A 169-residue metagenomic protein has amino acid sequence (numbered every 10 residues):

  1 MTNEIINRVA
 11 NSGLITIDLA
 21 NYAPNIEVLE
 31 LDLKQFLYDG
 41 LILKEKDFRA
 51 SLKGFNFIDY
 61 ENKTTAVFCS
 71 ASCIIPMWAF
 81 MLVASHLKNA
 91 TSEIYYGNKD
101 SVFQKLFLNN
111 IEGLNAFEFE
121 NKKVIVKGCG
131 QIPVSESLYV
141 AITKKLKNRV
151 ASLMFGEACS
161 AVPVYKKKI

Functional and structural regions predicted by a protein language model:
M1-I74, T91, V150-S152, G156-E157 (+1 more regions): N-terminal, charge-rich interaction modules
K53, E112-A116, K147: Signal for well-folded cores of large energy- and translation-related assemblies
T64-S70, Y95-G97, K123-C129: Short glycine-rich or small-residue beta-strand-to-loop segments that form or flank ligand, phosphate, metal/Fe-S
S70-M77, C129-S137, S160-A161: Gly/Ser/Thr-rich loops at beta-strand to alpha-helix junctions that form or flank small-molecule/cofactor-binding
A79-E118, A158-A161: Long, charge-dense
L82-K88, L138-K147: Short, non-transmembrane amphipathic alpha-helical segments
K99, K123-K127, F155-P163: Short, surface-exposed recognition loops or helix-turn segments adjacent to catalytic cores
A116-A141: Extended, charge-rich low-complexity interaction segments
